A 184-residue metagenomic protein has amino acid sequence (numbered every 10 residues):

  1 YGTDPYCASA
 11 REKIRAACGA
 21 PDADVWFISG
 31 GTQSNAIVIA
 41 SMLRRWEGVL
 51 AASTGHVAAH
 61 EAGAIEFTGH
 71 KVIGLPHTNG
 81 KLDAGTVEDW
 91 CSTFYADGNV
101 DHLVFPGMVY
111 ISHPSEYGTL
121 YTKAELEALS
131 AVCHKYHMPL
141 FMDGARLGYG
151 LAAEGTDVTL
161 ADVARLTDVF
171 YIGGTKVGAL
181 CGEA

Functional and structural regions predicted by a protein language model:
Y1-A184: Conserved PLP-enzyme active-site core in the AAT-like
